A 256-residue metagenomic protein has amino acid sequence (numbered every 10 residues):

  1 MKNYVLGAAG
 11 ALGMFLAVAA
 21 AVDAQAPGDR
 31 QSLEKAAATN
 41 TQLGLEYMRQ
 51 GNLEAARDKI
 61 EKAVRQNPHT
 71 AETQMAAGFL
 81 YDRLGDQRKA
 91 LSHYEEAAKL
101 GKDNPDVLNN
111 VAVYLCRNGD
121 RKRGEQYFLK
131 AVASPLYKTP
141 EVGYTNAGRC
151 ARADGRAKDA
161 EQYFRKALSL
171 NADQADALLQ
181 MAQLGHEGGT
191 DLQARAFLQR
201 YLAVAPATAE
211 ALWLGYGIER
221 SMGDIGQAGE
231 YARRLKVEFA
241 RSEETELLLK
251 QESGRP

Functional and structural regions predicted by a protein language model:
P27-A36, A203-P256: Terminal, low-structured helical/coil segments at or just beyond the last alpha-helical repeat
S32, Q66, L100-G101, S134-L136 (+3 more regions): Structural marker of alpha-solenoid helical repeat scaffolds
L33-H69, F79, R83, V142: Alpha-helical segment of the N-proximal tetratricopeptide repeat
Q42, M75-A76, N110, N146 (+3 more regions): Canonical tetratricopeptide repeat
T73, V107, E141-G143, A177 (+2 more regions): TPR alpha-solenoid repeat register
